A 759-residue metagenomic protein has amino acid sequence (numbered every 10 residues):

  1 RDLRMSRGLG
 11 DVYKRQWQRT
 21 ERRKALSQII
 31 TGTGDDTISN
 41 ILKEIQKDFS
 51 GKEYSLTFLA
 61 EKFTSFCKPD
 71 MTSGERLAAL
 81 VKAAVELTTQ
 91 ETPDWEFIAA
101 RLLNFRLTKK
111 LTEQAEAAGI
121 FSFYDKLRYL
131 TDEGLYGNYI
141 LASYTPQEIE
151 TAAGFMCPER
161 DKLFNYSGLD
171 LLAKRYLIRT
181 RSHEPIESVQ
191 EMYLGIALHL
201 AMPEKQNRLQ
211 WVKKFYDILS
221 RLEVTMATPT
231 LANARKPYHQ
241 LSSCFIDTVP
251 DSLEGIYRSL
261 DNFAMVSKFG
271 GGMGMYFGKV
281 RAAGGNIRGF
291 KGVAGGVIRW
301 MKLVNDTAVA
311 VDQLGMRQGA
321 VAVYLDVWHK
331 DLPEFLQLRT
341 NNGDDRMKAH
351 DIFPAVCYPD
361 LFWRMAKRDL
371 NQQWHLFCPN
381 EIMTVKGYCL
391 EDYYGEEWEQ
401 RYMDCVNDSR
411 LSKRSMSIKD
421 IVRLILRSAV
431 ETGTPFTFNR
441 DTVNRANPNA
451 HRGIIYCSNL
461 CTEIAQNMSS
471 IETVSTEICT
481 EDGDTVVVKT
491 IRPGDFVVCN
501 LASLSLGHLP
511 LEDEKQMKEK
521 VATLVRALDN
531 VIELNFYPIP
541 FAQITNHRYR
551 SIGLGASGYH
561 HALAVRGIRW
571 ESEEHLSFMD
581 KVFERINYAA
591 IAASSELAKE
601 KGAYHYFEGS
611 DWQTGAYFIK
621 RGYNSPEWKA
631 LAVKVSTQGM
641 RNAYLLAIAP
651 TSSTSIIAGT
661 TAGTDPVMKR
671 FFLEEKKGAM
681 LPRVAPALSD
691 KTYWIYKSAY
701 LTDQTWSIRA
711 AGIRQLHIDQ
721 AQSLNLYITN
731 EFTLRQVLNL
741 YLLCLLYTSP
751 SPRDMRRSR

Functional and structural regions predicted by a protein language model:
D2-L3, R7-Q16, Y747-D754: Conserved small/polar residues in nucleotide/adenosyl-binding loops
W17-D35, K47-L194, Q210-Y216: Core nucleic-acid recognition elements
I29-T33, E184-E187, Q206, Q210 (+17 more regions): Alpha-helix capping and helix-loop boundary segments enriched in small/acidic/polar residues
I98-L102, R106, S749, R753 (+1 more regions): Terminal amphipathic helices with adjacent charged low-complexity linkers/tails
Q114-P203, V280, G289-L303, Q313-G319 (+3 more regions): Conserved, charged catalytic cores of large soluble enzymes
E148-T151, K162-D170, A465, L528-E533 (+5 more regions): Catalytic alpha/beta core of large soluble enzyme barrels
I178, I196-R208, Y216-S242, I246-G289 (+7 more regions): Function-dense linear segments that define catalytic or interfacial modules in macromolecule-processing proteins
L260, K520-Q543, S551, R569-T651 (+2 more regions): Internal maturation/activation junctions in enzymes
